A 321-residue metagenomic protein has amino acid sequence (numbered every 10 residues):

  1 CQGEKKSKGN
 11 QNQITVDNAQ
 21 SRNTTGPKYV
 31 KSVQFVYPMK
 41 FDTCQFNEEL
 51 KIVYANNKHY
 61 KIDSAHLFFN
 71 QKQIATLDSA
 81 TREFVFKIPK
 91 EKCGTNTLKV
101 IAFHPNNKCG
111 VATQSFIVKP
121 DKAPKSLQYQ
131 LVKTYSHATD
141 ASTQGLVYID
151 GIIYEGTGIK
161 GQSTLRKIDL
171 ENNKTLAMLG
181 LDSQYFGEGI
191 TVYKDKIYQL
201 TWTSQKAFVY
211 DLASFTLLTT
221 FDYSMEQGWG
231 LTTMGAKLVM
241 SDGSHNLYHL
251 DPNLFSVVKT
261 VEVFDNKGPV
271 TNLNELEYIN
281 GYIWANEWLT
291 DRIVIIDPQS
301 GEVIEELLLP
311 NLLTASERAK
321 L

Functional and structural regions predicted by a protein language model:
G3-Q45: Short, compositionally biased P/S/T/A/G/V-rich stretches that sit at domain boundaries
V30-Q34, K119-D140, L170-L176: A short helix->beta-strand "capping" segment at the edge of beta-propeller domains
V132-T164, L179-T191: Beta-strand-rich domains and repeat architectures in extracellular enzymes and scaffolds, especially beta-propellers
T134-T139, M178-S183, T219-M225, V261-G268 (+2 more regions): Surface loop/turn motifs at the tips and blade-to-blade linkers of beta-strand repeat domains
A141-G145, Y185-T191, E226-M234, P269-E275 (+2 more regions): Repeated scaffold domains used in trafficking and secretory/extracellular systems, primarily beta-propellers
D150-G151, K194-K196, G235-K237, N280-G281: Short coil/turn segments that connect the beta-strands within blades of beta-propeller domains
E155-K160, Q199-S204, M240-S244, A285-L289: Conserved beta-strand positions in repeat-built beta-propeller and related beta-rich domains
I168-N173, D211-F215, P252-F255, D297-G301: Short loop/turn segments that connect beta-strands within beta-propeller blades
